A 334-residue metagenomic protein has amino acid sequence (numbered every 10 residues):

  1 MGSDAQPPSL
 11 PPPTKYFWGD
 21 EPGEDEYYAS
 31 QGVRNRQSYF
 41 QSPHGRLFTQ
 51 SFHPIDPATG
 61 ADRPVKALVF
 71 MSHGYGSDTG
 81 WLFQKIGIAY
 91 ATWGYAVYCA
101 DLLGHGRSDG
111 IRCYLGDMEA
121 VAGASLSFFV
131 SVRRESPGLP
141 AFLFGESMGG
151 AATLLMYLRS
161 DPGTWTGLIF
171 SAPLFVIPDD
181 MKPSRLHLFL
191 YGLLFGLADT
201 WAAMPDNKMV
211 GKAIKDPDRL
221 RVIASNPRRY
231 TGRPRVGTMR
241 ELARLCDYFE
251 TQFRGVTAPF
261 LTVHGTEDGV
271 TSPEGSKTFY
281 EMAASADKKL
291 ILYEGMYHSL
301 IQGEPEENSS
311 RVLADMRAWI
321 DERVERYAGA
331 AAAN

Functional and structural regions predicted by a protein language model:
M1-T59, G211, N334: An N-terminal hydrophobic leader/cap segment in hydrolases
P64-G74: Short beta-strand element of the alpha/beta-hydrolase
Y75-I88: The serine-hydrolase catalytic nucleophile loop
D78-W81, G106-P140, E307-R311: Catalytic nucleophile-loop/oxyanion-hole region of alpha/beta-hydrolase and closely related hydrolase-like folds
F144-P234: Alpha/beta-hydrolase-fold enzymes
V256, T262-H264, D268: Short beta-strand/loop motif that positions the catalytic acidic residue of the alpha/beta-hydrolase fold
A258, S272-E281: Short alpha-helix in the alpha/beta-hydrolase fold that links the catalytic acid
E294-N334: Catalytic active-site module of serine/aspartate enzymes centered on a nucleophile-bearing elbow/loop
